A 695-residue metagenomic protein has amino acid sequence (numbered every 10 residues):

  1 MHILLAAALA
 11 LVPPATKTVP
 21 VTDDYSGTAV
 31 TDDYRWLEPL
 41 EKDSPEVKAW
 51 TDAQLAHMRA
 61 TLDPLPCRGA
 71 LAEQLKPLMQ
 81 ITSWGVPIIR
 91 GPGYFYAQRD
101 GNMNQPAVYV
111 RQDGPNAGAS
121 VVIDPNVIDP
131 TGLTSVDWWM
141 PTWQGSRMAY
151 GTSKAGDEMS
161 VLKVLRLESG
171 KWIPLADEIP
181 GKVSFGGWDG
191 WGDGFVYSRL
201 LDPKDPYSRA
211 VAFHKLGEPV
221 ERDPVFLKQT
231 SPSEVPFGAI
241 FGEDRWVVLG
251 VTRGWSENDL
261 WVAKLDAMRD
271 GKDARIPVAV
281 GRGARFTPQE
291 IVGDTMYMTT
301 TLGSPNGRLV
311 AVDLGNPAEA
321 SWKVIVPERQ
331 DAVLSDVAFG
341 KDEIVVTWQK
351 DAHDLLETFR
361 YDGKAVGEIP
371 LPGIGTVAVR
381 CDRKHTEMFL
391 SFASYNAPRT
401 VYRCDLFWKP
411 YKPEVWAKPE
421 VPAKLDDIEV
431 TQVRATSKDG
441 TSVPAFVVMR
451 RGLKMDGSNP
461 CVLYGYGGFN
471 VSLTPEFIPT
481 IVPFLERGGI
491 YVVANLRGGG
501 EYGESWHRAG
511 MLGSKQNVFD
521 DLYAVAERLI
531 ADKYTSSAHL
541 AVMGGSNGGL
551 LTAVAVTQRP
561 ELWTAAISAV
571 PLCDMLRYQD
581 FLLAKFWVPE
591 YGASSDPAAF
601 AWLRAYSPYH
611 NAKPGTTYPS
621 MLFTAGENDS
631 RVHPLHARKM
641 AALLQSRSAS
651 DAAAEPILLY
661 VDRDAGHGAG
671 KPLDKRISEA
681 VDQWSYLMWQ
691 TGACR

Functional and structural regions predicted by a protein language model:
M1-A6: Sec-dependent signal peptide recognition, specifically the positively charged N-region followed immediately by
A7-Y361, A365-E387, Y395-R399, R403-C404 (+2 more regions): Beta-propeller folds
R99, T301, A393, Y464-G468 (+2 more regions): Glycine-rich His-Gly loop
G114-A117, A155-D157, L167-K171, D266-G271 (+10 more regions): Secondary-structure transition/capping motifs at alpha-helix termini and the adjoining loop/turn into the next element
N126-W139, Y150-D157, K171, C404-S546 (+4 more regions): Cap/lid segment of the alpha/beta-hydrolase catalytic domain
V136, D177-G186, D202-P206, S231 (+10 more regions): Alpha-helix capping and helix-loop boundary segments enriched in small/acidic/polar residues
G187, V196, V247-V248, W261-V262 (+20 more regions): Structured core elements
R487, V493-R695: Active-site-proximal cap/loop segments of hydrolase catalytic domains
